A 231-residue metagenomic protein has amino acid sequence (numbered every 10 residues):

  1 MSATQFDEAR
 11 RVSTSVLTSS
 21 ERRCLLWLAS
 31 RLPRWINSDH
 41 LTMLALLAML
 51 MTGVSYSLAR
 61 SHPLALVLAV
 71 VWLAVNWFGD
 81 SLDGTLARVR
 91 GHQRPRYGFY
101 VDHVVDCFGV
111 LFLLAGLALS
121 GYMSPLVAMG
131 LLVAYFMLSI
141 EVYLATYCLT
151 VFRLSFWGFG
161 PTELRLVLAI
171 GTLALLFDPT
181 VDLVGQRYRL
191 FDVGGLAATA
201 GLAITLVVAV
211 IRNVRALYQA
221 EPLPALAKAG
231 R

Functional and structural regions predicted by a protein language model:
M1-V71, A115-R231: Hydrophobic alpha-helical transmembrane segments
V71-A115, E141-A145, I211-R215: Acidic (Asp/Glu-rich) catalytic motifs at the cytosolic membrane interface
